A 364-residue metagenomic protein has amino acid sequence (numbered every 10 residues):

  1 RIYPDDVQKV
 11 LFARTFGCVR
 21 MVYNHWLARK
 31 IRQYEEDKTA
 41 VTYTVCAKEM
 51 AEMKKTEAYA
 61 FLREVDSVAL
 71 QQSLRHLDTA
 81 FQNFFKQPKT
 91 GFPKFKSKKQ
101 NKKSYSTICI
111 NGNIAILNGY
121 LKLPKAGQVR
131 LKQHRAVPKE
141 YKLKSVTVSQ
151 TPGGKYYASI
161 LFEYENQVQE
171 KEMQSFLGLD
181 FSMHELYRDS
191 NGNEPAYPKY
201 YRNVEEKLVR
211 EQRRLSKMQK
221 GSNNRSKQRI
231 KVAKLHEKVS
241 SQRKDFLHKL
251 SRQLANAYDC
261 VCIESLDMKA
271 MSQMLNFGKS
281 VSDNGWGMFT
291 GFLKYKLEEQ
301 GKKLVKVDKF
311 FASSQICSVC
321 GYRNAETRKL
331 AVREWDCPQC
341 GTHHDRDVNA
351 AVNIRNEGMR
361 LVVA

Functional and structural regions predicted by a protein language model:
R1-A364: Nucleic-acid substrate recognition interfaces
